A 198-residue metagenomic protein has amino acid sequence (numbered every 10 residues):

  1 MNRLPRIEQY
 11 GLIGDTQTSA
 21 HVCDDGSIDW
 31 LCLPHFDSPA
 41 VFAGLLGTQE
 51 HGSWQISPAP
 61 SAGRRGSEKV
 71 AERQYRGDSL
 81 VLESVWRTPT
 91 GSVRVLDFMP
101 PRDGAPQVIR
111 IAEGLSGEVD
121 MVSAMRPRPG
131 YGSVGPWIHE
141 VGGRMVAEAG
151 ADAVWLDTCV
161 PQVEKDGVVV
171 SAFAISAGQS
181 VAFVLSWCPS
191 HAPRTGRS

Functional and structural regions predicted by a protein language model:
R3-R197: Beta-sandwich/jelly-roll carbohydrate-recognition scaffolds of carbohydrate-active enzymes
